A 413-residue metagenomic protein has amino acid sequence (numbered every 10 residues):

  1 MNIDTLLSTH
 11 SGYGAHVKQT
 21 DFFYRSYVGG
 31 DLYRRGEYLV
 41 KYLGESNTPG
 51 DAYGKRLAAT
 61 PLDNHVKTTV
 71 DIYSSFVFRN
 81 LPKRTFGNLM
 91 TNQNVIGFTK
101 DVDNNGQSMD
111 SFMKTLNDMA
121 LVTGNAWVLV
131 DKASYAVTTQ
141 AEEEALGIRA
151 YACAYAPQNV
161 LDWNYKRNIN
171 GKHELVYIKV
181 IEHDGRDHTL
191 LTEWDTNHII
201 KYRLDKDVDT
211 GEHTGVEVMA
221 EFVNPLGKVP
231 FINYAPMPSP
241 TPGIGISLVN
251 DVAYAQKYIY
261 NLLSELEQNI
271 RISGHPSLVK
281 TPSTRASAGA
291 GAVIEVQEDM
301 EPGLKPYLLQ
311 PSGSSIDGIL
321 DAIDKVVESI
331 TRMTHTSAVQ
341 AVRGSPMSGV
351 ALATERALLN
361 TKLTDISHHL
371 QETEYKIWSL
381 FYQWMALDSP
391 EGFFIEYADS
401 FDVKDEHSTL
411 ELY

Functional and structural regions predicted by a protein language model:
M1-Y155: Extended, helix-rich architectural segments
S8, T20, D131, I181 (+5 more regions): A structural detector for beta-sheet-dominated domains
R84, N105-F112, M119-W127, Y260-S277 (+6 more regions): Short secondary-structure junctions and interdomain/linker hinges
G97-D101, Y307-L308, R356: A short, surface-exposed helix-loop junction/capping segment
N105-S108, F112, A120, D251 (+4 more regions): Short amphipathic alpha-helical segments
N117-S239: Extended, regular secondary-structure scaffolds
T214-G349: Extended, charged amphipathic alpha-helical segments
G318, K325, S329-Y413: C-terminal helix-loop subdomains that flank or include functional centers
